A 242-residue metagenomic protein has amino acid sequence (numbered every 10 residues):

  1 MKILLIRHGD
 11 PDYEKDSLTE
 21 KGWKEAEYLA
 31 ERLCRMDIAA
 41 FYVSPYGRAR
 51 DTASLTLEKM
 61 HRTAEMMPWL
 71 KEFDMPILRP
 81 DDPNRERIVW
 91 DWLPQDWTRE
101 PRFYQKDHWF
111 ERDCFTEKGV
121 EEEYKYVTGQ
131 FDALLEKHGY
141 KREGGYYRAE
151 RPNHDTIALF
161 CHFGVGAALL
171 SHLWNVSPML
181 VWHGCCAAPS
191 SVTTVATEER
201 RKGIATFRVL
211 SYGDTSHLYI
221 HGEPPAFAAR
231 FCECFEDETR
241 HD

Functional and structural regions predicted by a protein language model:
M1-L4: Extreme N-terminal starter segment of soluble prokaryotic enzymes
I6, M67-W69, L210-Y212: Conserved beta-strand termini and adjacent loop/short-helix elements that scaffold enzyme active sites in alpha/beta
R7-W23, F115-Q130: Glycine-rich phosphate-binding "P-loop"
G9, F163, G213-T215: Active-site metal-binding loops of divalent metal-dependent hydrolases
L18-C34: Short catalytic helix/loop segments, enriched in acidic residues and glycine and frequently bearing histidine
E31-W109: Phosphate-coordination/substrate-recognition cap region in phosphate-metabolizing enzymes
F73-R87, D91, G145-T156, A168-D242: Acidic, low-complexity terminal tails and accessory targeting/binding regions of phosphate-metabolizing enzymes
K106-G166: Hydrophobic, aromatic-enriched interface-forming segments
